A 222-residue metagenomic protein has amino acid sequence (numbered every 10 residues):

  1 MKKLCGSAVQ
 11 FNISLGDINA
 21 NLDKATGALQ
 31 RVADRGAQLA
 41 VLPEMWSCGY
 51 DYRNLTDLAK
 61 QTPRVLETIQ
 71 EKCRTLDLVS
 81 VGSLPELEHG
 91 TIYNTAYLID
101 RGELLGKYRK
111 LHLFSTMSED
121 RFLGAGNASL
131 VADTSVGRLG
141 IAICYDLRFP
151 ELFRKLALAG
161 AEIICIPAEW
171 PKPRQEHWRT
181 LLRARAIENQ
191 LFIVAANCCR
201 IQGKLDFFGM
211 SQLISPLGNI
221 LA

Functional and structural regions predicted by a protein language model:
K2-A8: Extreme N-terminal starter segment of soluble prokaryotic enzymes
K3, I99-D100, S215-P216: Short, acidic, Ser/Thr-enriched surface-loop or helix-capping motifs
Q10-L15: Short polar catalytic/cofactor-binding loops
I18-N19, T26-L104, P171-L191: Cys-nucleophile CN-hydrolase/nitrilase-fold catalytic domain and related Cys-dependent amidase chemistry that acts on
A40, G137-I143, C165, V194: Short hydrophobic-aromatic micro-motifs
P63-V81, R148-A222: CN hydrolase (nitrilase-like) catalytic-core segments centered on the catalytic cysteine and neighboring Lys/Glu
E71, L87-A159, K172-T180, F207: Active-site catalytic loop in hydrolytic enzyme cores
